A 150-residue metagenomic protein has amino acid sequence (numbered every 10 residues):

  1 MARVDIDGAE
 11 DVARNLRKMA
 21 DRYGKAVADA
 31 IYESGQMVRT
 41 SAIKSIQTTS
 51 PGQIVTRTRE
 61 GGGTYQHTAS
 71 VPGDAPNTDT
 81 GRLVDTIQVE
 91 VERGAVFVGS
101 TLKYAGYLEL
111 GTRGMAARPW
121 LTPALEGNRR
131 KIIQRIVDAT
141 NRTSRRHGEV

Functional and structural regions predicted by a protein language model:
M1-V150: Short, Lys/Arg-rich flexible segments
